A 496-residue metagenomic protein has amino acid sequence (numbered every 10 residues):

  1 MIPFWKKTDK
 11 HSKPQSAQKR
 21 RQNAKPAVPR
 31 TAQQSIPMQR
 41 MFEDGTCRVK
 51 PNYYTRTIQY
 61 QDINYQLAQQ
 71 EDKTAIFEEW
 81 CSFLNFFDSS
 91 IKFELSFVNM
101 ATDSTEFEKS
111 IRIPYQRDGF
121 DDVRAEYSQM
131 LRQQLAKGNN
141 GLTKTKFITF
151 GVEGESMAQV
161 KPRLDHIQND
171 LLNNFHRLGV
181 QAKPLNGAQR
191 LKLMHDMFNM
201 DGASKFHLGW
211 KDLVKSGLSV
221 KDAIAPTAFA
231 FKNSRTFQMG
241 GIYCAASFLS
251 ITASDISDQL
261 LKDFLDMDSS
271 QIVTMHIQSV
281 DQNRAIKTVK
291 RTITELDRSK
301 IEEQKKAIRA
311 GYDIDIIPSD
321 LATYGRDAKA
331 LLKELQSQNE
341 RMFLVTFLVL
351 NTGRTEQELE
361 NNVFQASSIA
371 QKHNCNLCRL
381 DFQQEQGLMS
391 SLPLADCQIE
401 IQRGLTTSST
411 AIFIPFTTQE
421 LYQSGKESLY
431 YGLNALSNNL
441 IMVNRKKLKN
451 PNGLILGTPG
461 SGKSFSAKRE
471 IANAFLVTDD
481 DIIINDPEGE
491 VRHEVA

Functional and structural regions predicted by a protein language model:
I2-T418: Extended, folded cores of ATP/NTP-driven motor/assembly subunits in large transport and secretion machines
Q22, V28-P29, Q39, Y422 (+3 more regions): Mixed-charge, polar/low-complexity N-terminal
I63, Q70, E78-N85, L172 (+1 more regions): Glycine-rich phosphate-binding loop of nucleotide-binding enzymes
C397-K447: Glycine-rich nucleotide cofactor-binding entry segment
